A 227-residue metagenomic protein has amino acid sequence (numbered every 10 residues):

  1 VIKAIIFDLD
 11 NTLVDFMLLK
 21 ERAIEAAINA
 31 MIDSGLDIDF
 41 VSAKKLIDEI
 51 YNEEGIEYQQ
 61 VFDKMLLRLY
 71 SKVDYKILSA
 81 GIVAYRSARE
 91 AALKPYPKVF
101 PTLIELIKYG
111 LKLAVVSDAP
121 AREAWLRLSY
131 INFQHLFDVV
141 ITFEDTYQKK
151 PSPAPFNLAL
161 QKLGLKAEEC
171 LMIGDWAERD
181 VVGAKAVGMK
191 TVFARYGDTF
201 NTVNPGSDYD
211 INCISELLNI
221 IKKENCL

Functional and structural regions predicted by a protein language model:
V1-I5, M17-L18, R68, V73 (+3 more regions): Asp-based, Mg2+/Mn2+-dependent phosphohydrolase catalytic module
I2-P101, R122: N-terminal helical cap/lid subdomain that shapes the substrate entry/recognition surface in HAD-like hydrolases
